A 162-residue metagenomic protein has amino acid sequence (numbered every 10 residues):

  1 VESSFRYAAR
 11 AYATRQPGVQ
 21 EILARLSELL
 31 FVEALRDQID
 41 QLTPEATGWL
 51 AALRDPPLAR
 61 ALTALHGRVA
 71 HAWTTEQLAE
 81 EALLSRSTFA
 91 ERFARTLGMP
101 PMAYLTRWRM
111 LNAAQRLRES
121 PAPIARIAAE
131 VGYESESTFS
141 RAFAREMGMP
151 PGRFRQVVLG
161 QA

Functional and structural regions predicted by a protein language model:
V1-R6: Aromatic/histidine-rich interaction motifs
Y12-S27, F31-H71, E76-E81, R95-P100 (+1 more regions): Short, Lys/Arg-enriched, Trp-marked, Pro/Gly-tolerant hinge/linker segments that flank
R60-G67, H71-A79, L84-S85, E91-S137 (+2 more regions): Terminal helix-turn-helix DNA-binding modules in bacterial transcription factors
S140: DNA-recognition helix of C2H2 zinc fingers
